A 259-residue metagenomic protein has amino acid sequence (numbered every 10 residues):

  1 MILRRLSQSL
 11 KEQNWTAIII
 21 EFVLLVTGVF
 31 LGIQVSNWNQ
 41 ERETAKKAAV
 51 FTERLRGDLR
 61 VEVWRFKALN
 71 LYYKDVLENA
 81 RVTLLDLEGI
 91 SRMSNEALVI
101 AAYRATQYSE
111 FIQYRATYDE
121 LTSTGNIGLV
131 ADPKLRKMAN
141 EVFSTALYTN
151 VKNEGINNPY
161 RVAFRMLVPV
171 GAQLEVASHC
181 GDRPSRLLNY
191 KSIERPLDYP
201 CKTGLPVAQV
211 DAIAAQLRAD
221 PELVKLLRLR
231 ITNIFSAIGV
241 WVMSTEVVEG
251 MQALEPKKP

Functional and structural regions predicted by a protein language model:
M1-T16, F30, N37-P259: Long, hydrophobic alpha-helical segments that serve as membrane-spanning/inserting helices
I19-I33: Hydrophobic membrane-insertion alpha-helices, especially the h-region of bacterial N-terminal signal peptides
